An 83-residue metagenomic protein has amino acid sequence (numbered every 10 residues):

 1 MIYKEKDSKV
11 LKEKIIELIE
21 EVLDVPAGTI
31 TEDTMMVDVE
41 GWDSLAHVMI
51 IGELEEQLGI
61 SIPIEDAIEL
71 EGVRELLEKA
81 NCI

Functional and structural regions predicted by a protein language model:
I2-W42, A46-I51, E56-I83: Phosphopantetheine-dependent thiolation modules in NRPS/PKS and related acyl-activating systems
